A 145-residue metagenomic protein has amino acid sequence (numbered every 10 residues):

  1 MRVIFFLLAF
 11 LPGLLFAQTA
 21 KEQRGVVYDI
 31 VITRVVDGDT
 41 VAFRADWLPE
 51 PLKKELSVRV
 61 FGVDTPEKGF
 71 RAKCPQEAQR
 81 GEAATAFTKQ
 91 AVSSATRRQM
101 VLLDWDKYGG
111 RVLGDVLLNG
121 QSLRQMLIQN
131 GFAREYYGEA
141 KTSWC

Functional and structural regions predicted by a protein language model:
M1-A9: Sec-dependent signal peptide recognition, specifically the positively charged N-region followed immediately by
R2, G13-C145: Small beta-barrel nucleic-acid-binding modules, primarily SNase/OB-fold domains and secondarily Tudor-like barrels
